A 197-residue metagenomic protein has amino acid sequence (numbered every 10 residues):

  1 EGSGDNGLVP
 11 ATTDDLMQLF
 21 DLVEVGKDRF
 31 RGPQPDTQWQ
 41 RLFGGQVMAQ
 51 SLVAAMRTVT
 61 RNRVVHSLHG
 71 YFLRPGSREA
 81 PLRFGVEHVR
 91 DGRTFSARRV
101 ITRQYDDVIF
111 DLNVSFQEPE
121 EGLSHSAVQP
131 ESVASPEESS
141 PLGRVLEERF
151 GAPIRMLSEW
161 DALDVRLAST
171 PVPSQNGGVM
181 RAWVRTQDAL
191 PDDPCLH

Functional and structural regions predicted by a protein language model:
G4-H197: Terminal targeting signals and extreme-terminal segments of soluble enzymes
